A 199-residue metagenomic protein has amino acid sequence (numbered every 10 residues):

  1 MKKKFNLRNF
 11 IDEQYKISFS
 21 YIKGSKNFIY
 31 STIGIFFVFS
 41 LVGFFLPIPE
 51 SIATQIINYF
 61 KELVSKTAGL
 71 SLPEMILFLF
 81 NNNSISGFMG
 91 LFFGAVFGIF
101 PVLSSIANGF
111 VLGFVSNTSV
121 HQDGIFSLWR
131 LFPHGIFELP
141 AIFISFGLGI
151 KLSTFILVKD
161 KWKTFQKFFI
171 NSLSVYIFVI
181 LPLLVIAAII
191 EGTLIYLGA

Functional and structural regions predicted by a protein language model:
R8-N27, I85, M89, K163-I170: Cytosolic juxtamembrane amphipathic/interface segments immediately preceding and feeding into a transmembrane helix
I22-A53: N-terminal signal-anchor transmembrane alpha helix
G43-S65, I106: Interfacial/capping segments of alpha-helical transmembrane domains
K66-F93: Interfacial helix-start motif at the membrane-water boundary
S104-H121: Conserved mixed alpha/beta catalytic, RNA-binding, or beta-rich assembly cores of soluble enzyme, regulatory
S119-G135, A188-A199: Interfacial helix-loop-helix junctions of multi-pass membrane proteins
F132-F155: A structural-propensity feature for long, helix-poor, extended segments
G147-A199: Terminal transmembrane helical module of multi-pass membrane proteins
